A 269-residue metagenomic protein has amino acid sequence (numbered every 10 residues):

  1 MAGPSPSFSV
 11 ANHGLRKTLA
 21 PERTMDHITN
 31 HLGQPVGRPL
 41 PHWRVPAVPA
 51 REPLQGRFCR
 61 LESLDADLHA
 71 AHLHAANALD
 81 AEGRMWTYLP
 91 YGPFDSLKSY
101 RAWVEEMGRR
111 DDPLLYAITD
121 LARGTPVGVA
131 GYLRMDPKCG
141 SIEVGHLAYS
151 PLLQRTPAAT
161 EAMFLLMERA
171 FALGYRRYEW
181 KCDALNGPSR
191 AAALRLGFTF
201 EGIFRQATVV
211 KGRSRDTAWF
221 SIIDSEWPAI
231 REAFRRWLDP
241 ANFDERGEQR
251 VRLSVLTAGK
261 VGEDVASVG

Functional and structural regions predicted by a protein language model:
E22-T156, R169-L173, R213-A218, I222-P228 (+1 more regions): GNAT-family acyltransferases
R155-E168, A191: Conserved acetyl-CoA-binding loop-helix of GNAT-fold acetyltransferases
A172-K181: Conserved GNAT acetyl-CoA-binding A-motif
W180-R190: Conserved beta-strand-loop-alpha-helix junction that forms the acyl-donor binding cleft
A192-A193, F220: Conserved active-site tyrosine of GNAT-family acetyltransferases
T199-R213: Conserved catalytic-core motifs of GNAT/GCN5-like acyltransferases
